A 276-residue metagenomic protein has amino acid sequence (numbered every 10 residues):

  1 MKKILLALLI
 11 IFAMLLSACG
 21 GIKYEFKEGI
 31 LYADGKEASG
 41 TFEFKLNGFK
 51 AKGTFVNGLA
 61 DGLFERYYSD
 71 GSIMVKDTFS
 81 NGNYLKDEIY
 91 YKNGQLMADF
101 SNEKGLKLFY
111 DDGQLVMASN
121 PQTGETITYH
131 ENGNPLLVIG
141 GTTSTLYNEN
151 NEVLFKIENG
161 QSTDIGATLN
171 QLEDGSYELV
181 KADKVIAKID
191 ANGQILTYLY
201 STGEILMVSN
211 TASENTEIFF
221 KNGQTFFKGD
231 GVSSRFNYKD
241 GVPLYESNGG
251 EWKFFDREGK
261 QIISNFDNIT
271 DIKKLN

Functional and structural regions predicted by a protein language model:
M1-I4: Positively charged n-region of N-terminal signal peptides that target proteins for export
L6-A7, D70: General helical structural elements
A7-L15: Bacterial N-terminal signal peptides
M14-N276: Glycine/tyrosine- and acidic-biased, solvent-exposed loop/turn segments at the edges of beta-strands
